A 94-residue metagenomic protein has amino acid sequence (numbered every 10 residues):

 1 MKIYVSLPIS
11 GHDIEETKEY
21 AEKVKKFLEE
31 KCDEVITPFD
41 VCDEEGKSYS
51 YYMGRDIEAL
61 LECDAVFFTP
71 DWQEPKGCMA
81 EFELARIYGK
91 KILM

Functional and structural regions predicted by a protein language model:
M1-M94: Conserved catalytic or regulatory cores that recognize and/or transform ribose-phosphate-containing ligands
